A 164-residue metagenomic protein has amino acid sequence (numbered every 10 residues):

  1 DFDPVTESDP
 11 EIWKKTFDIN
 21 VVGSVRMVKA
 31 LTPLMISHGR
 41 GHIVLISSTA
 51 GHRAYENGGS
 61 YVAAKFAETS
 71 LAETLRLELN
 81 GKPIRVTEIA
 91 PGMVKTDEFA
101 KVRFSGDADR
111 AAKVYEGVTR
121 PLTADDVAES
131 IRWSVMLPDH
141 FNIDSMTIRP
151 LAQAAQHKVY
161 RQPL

Functional and structural regions predicted by a protein language model:
D3, A90-F104, V159: Short beta-loop-alpha junction of Rossmann-like oxidoreductase domains
D3-V5, D9-K14: Substrate-binding pocket helix/loop in short-chain dehydrogenase/reductase
T6, R53-G59: Active-site loop immediately N-terminal to the catalytic Tyr-X3-Lys motif of short-chain dehydrogenase/reductase
V28, A64: Active-site helix of classical SDR
P33, L77-N80: Alpha-helical segment proximal to the catalytic Tyr-Lys
S48: Residue(s) in the substrate-gating loop at a strand-loop-helix junction that position the organic substrate next
E88-I89, D109-H157, R161: C-terminal helical subdomain
